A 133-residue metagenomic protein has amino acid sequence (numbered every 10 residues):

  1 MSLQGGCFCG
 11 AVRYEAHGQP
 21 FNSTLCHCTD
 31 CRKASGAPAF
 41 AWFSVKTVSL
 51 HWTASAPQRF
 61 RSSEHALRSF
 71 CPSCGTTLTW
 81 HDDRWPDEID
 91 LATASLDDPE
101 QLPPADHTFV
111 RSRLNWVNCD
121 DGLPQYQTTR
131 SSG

Functional and structural regions predicted by a protein language model:
M1-G133: A short Gly-Trp-Pro
